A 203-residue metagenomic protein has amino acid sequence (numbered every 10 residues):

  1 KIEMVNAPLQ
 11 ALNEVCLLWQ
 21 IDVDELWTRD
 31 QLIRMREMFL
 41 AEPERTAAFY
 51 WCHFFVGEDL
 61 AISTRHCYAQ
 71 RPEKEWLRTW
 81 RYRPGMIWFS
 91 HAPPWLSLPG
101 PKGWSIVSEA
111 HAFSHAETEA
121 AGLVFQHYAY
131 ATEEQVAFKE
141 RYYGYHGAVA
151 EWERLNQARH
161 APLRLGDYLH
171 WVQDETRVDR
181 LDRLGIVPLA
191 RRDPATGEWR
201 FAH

Functional and structural regions predicted by a protein language model:
K1-N6, T28-H203: Catalytic-site signature of metal-activated, phosphate-bearing donor transferases, centered on the GT-A/GT-A-like
I2-L17: Active-site nucleotide-sugar/metal-binding loop of Leloir-type enzymes
V15-L26: Short beta-strand-to-loop acidic/aromatic patch adjacent to the donor-nucleotide binding site
